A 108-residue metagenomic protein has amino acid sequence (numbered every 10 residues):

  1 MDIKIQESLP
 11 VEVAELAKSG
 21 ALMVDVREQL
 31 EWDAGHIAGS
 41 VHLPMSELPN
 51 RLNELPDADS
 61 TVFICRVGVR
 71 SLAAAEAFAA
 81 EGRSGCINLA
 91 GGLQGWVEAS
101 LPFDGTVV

Functional and structural regions predicted by a protein language model:
M1-L22, E28-T61, V69-V108: Rhodanese-like catalytic fold shared by cysteine-dependent sulfurtransferases and DSP/PTP-type phosphatases
I64: Short, surface-exposed ligand- or partner-binding patches at beta-edge/loop junctions that are enriched in aromatics
